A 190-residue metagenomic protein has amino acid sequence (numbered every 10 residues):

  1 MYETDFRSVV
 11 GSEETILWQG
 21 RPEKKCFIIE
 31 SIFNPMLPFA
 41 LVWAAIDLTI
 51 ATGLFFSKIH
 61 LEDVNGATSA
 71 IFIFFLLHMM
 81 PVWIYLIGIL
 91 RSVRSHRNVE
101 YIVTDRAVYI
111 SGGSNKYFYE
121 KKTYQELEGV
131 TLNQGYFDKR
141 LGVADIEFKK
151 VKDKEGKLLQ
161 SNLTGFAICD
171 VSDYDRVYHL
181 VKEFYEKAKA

Functional and structural regions predicted by a protein language model:
M1, E14, V130, K182-A188: Membrane-proximal intrinsically disordered regions of secretory-pathway and membrane-system proteins
M1-P22: Short, charged cytosolic
R7-V10, V93, E100, F137-D138 (+1 more regions): Short secondary-structure boundary/capping segments
R21, G113-N115, L132-Y136, V151: Surface loops and adjacent helix of pleckstrin homology
E23-K24, Y109, K154: Active-site/binding-pocket entry motifs
K25-N98: Alpha-helical transmembrane spans
I84-T131: Conserved beta-hairpin
F137-A190: A membrane-cytosol interface segment of integral membrane proteins
